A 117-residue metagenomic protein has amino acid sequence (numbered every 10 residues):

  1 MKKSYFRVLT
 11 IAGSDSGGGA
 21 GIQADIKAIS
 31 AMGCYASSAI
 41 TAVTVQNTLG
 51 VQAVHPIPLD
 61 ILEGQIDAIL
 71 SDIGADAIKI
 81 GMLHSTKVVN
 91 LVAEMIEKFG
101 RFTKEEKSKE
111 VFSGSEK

Functional and structural regions predicted by a protein language model:
M1-A77, K98: Small-residue (G/A/S/T)-rich helix-start motifs and N-terminal tracts that mark the onset
I80-G81, S85-K117: Conserved beta-alpha-beta core of the PfkB/ribokinase-like small-molecule kinase fold
